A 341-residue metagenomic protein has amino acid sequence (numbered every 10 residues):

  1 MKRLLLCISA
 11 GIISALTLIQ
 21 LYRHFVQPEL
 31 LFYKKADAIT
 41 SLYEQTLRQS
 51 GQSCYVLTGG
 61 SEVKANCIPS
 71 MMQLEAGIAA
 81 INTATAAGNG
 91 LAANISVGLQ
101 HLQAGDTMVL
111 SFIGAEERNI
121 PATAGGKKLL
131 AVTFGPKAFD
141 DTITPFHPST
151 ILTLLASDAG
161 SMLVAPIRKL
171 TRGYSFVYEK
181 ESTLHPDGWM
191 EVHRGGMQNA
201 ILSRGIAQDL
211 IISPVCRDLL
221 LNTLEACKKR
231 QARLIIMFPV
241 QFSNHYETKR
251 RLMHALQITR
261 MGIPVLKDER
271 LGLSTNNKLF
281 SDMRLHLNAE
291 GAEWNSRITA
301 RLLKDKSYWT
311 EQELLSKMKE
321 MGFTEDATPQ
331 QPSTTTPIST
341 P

Functional and structural regions predicted by a protein language model:
M1-S14: N-terminal Sec-pathway targeting helices
S14-I81, G88-S96: Membrane/wall-proximal cationic-aromatic binding patches
Y22-K34, A79-A84, G195-V215: Acidic/glycine-enriched edge-of-secondary-structure segments
T58, E62-P145: Membrane-embedded segments
G88-A92, L210-D218, H286-W294: Soluble non-cytosolic domains of exported or imported proteins
T107-I120, Y178-S274: Conserved, well-ordered alpha-helix/loop/beta-strand core segments that scaffold catalytic motifs
G125-R230, L315-P341: Secreted/periplasmic serine-hydrolase-like ester/acetyl group-modifying domain
K249-P337: C-terminal regions of proteins
